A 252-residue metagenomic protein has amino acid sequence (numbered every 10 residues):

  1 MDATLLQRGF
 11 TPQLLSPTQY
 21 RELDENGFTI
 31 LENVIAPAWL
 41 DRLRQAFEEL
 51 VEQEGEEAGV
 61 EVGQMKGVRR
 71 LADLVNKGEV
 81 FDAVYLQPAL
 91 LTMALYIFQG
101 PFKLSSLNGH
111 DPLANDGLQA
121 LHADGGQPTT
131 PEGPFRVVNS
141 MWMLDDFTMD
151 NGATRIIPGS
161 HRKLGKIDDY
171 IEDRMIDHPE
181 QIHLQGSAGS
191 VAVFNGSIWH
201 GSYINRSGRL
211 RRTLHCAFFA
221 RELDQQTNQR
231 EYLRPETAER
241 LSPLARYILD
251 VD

Functional and structural regions predicted by a protein language model:
M1-G9, Q53-E56, I198, Y203-D252: Non-heme Fe(II)/2-oxoglutarate
M1-N26, E32-T129, A238, P243-Y247: Non-heme Fe(II)-dependent double-stranded beta-helix
A3, F147-Y203, L223, R234-P243: Double-stranded beta-helix
P12, F28-I30, A120, N139-M143 (+3 more regions): Conserved hydrophobic/aromatic beta-strand scaffold that supports enzyme active sites
G100-L107, G117-Q119, R136-W142, G152 (+1 more regions): Generic beta-strand structural signal
N108-D111, A123-G125, W142-D146, P158 (+1 more regions): Short, structured patches in soluble enzyme cores that scaffold and shape functional sites
A120-P128, W142, I171-H178: Active-site glycine-rich loop that binds ribose-phosphate moieties when present
P131-M149, Q185-G186, V193, A217-A220: Short, conserved beta-strand element in jelly-roll/cupin
